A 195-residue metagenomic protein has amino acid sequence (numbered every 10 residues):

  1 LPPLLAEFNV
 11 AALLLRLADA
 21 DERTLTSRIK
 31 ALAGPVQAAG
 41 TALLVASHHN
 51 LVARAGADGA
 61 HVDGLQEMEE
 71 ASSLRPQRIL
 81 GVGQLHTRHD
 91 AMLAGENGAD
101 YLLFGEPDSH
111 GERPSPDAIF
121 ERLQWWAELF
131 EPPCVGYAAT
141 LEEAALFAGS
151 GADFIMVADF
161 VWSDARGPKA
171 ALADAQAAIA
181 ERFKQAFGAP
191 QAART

Functional and structural regions predicted by a protein language model:
L1-E7: A short, well-ordered alpha-helical element
L5, T26-Q37, E69-P76, M92-G95 (+2 more regions): Surface-exposed amphipathic alpha-helices with a cationic face
N9-P76, F120: N-terminal active-site wall of soluble small-molecule enzyme domains
L17, G64, Q84-H86, E106-P107 (+2 more regions): Short secondary-structure boundary segments
A20, T24-S27, Q66, H86 (+3 more regions): Alpha-helix N-cap and loop-to-helix initiation/capping positions
L43-D58, H86-D100, L129-V157, D174 (+1 more regions): Catalytic cores of alpha/beta
G64-S73, Y101-R113, A148-A178: Glycine-rich phosphate-binding active-site loops on the catalytic face of alpha/beta enzymes
A180-T195: Extended, intrinsically disordered, low-complexity segments
